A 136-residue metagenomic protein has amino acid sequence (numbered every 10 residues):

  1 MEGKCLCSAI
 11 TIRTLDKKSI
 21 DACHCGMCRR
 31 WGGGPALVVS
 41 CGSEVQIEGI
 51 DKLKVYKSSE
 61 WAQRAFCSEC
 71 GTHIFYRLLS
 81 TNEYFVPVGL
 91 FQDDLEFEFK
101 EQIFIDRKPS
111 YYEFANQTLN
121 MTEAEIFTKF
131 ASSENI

Functional and structural regions predicted by a protein language model:
M1-K4, A9-I136: A short Gly-Trp-Pro
